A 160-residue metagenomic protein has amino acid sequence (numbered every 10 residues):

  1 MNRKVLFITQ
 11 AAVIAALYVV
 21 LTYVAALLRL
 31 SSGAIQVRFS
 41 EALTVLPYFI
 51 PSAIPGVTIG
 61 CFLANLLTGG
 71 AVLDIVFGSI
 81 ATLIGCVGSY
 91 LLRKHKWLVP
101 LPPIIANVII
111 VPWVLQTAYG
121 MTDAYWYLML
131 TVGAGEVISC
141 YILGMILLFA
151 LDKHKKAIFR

Functional and structural regions predicted by a protein language model:
M1-Y48, S52, R93: Hydrophobic transmembrane alpha-helices
R3, P55-G56, Y127: Membrane-interface alpha-helices at helix entry/exit sites of multi-pass transporters
A26-A34, A42, F62-I84, Y90-R160: Membrane-embedded alpha-helical hairpins and interfacial helices in multi-pass inner-membrane proteins
Y48-L67: Membrane-helix boundary elements
